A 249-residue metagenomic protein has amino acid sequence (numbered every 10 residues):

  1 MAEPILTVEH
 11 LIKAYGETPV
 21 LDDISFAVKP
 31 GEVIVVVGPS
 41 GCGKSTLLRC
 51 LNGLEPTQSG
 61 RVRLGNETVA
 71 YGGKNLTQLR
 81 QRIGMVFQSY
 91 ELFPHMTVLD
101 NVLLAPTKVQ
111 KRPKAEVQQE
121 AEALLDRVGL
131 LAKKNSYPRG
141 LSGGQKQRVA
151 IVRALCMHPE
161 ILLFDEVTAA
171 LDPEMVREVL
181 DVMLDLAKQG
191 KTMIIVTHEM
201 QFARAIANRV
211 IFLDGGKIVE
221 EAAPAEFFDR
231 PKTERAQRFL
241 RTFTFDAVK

Functional and structural regions predicted by a protein language model:
E3-P224: ABC family nucleotide-binding domain
E221, A225-K249: C-terminal boundary and immediately downstream tail of ABC-type ATPase nucleotide-binding domains
